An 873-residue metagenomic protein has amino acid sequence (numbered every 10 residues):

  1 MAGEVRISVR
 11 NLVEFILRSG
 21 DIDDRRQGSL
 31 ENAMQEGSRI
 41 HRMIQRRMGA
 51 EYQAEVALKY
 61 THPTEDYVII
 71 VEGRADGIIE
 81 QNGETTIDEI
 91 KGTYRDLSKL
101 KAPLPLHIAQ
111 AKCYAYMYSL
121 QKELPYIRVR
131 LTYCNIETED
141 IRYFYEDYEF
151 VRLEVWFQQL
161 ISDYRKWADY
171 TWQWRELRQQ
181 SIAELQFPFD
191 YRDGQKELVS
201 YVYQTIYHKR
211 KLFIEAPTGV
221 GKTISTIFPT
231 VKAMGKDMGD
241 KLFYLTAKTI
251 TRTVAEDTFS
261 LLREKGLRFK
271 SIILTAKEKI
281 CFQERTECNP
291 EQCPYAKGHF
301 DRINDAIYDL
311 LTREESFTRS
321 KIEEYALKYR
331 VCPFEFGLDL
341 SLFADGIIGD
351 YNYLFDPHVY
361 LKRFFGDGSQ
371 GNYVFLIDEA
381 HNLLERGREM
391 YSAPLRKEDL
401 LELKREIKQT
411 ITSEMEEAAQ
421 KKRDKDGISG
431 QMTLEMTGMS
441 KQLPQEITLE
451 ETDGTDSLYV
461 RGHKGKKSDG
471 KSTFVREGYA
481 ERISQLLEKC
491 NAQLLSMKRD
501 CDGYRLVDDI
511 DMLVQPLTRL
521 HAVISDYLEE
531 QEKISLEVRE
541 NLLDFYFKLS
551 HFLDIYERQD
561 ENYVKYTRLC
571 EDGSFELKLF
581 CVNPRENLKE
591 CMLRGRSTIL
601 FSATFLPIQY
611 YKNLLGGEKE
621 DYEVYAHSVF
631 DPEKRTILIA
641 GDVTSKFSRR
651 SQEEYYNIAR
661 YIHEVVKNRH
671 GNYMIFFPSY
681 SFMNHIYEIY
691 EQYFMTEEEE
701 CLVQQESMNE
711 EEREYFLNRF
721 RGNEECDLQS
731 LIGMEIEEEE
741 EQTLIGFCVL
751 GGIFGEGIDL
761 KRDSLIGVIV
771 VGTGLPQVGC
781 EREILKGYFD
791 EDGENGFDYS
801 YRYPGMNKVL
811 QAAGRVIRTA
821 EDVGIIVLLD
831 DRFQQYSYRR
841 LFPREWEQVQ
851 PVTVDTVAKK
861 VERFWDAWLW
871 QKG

Functional and structural regions predicted by a protein language model:
M1-G83: Metal-dependent nuclease catalytic cores that hydrolyze phosphodiester bonds in DNA/RNA, characterized by
Y60-V155: Mg2+/Mn2+-dependent nuclease catalytic core
R175-F213: Conserved pre-motif I regulatory segment
Q179, M238-I347, N352-F355, S413-S440 (+7 more regions): A substrate-engagement module of RecA-like helicase motors
H208-P229: Walker A/P-loop
Y325-I347, P357-F365, Y527-T644, R649-E654 (+1 more regions): A contiguous, basic/glycine-rich beta-loop/short-helix subdomain that forms a polymer-engagement track
D642-Q652, S707-R832: Conserved RecA-like P-loop NTPase helicase motor core
Y680-Q705: Conserved helicase motor "Helicase C" RecA-like lobe of SF1/SF2 P-loop NTPases
